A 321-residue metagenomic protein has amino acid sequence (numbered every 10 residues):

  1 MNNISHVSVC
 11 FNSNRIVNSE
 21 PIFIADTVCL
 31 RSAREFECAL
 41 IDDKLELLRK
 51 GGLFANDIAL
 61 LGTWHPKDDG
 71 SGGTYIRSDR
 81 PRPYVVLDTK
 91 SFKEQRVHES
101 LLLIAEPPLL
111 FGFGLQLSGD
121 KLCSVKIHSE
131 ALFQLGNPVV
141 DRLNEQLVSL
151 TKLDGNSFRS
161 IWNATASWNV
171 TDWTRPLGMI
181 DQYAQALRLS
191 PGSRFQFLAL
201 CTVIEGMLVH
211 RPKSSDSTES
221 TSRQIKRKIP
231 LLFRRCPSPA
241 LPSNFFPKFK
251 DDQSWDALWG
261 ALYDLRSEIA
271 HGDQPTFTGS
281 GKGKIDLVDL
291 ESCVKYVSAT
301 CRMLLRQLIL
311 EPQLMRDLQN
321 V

Functional and structural regions predicted by a protein language model:
M1-F195, T202, G283-V321: Charged, non-catalytic interaction/linker regions at domain boundaries that couple catalytic cores to substrate
L132-F133, E205, P275-T276: Short, solvent-exposed loop/turn segments at secondary-structure junctions
G192-F195, K213, S238, E268-H271 (+4 more regions): Intrinsically disordered or highly flexible coil/loop and linker segments, enriched in small and charged/polar residues
A199-L208: Hydrophobic alpha-helical packing segments in soluble, helical-rich domains
G206, L265, G272, T300-Q307: Generic, well-ordered alpha-helical scaffold segments in large soluble proteins
M207-D256: Flexible secondary-structure boundary motifs
S214-S220, G279-V288: Short, flexible/disordered intra-domain loops and linkers
K250-G283: Histidine-centered, metal-coordinating catalytic motifs and their short helical/loop contexts
